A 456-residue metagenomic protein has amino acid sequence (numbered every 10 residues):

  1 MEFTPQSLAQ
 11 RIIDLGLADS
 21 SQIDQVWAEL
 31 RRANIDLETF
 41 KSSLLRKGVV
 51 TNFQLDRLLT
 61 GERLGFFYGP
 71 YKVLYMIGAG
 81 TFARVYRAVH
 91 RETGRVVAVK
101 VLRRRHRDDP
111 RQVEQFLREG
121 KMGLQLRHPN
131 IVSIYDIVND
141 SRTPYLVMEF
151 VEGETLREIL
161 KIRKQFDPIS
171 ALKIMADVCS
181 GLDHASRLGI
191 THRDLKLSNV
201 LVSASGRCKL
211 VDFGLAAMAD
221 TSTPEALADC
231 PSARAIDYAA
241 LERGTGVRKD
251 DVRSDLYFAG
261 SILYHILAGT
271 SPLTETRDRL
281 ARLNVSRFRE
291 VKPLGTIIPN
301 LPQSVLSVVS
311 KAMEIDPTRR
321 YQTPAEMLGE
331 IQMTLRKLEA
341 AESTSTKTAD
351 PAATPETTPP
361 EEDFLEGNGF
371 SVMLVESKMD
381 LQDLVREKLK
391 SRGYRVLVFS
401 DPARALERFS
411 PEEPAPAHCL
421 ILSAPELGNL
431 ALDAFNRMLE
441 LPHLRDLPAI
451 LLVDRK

Functional and structural regions predicted by a protein language model:
M1-R105, V113-E114: Non-catalytic accessory regions
R103-Q125: AlphaC helix of the eukaryotic protein kinase fold
P110, S205-T245, T276: Activation segment of protein kinases
I137: Activation-segment/catalytic-loop signature of the eukaryotic protein kinase fold
S141-T155, I159: Conserved short submotifs of the Hanks-type protein kinase catalytic core that shape the nucleotide-binding pocket
I174-M175: Activation segment signature within eukaryotic-like protein kinase domains
S180-I190: Protein kinase catalytic-loop region centered on the HRD/HxD motif
L201, V211, D237-E342: C-terminal lobe helix-coil module of Hanks-type protein kinase domains
